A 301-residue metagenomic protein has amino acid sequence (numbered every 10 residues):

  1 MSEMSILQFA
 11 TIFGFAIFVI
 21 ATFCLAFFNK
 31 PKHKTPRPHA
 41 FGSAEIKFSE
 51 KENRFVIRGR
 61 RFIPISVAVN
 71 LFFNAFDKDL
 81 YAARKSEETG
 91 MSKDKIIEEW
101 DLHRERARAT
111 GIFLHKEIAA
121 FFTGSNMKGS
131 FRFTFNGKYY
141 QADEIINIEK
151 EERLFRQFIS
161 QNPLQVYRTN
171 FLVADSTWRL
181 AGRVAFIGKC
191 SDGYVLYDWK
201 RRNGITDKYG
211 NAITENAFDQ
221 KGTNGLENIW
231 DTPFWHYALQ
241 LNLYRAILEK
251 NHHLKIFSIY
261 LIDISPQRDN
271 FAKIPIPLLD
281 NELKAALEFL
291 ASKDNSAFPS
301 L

Functional and structural regions predicted by a protein language model:
M1-F13: Feature marks short, highly hydrophobic, charge-poor N-terminal signal-anchor/signal peptide-like helices that anchor
V19-P31: Cytosolic-side junction of a single-pass transmembrane alpha-helix
K30, K34-T35, G42, T123 (+5 more regions): Accessory terminal regions of nucleic-acid processing enzymes
K30-T177: Nuclease catalytic cores
H103, K138-D143, G222-F234: Short histidine-centered catalytic/ligand-binding loop motif
H115, G182-K208, E215-T223, Y244: Conserved catalytic cores of phosphodiester-cleaving nucleases, focusing on short active-site segments
S176-L180, H252: Short glycine/serine/proline-enriched coil/turn segments at secondary-structure junctions
W230-A238, N242-L301: Metal-dependent nuclease catalytic regions and adjoining charged, substrate-binding loops involved in nucleic-acid end
